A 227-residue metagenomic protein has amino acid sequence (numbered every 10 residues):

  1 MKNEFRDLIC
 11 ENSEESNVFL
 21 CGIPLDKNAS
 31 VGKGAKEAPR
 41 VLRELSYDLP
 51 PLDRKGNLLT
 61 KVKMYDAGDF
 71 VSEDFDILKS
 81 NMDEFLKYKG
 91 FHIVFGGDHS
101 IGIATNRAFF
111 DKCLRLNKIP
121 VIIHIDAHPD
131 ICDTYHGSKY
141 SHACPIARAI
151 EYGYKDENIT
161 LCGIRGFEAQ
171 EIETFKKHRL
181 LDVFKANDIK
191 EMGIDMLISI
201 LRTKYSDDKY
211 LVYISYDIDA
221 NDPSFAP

Functional and structural regions predicted by a protein language model:
K2-P227: Conserved alpha-helical scaffold segments that buttress catalytic/binding sites
